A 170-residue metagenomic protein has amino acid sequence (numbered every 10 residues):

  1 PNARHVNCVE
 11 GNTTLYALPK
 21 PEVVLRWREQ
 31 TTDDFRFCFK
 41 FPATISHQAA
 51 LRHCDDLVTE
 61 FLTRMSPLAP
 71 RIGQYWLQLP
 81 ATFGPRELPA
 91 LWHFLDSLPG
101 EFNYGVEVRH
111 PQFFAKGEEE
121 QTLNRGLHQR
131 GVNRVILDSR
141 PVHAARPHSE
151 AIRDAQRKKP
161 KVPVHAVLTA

Functional and structural regions predicted by a protein language model:
P1-A170: Residues lining hydrophobic/aromatic ligand-binding pockets adjacent to catalytic sites
